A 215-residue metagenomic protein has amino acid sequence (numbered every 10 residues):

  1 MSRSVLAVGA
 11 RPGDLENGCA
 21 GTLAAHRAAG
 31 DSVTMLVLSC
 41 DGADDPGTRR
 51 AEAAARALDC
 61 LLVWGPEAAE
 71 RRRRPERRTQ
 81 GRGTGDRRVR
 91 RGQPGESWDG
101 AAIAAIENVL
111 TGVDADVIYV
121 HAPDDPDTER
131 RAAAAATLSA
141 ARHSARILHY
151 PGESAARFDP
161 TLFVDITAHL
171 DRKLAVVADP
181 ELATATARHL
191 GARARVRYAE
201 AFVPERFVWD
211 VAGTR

Functional and structural regions predicted by a protein language model:
M1-D114, R142, V203, V211: Active-site rim/loop-helix segments in enzyme catalytic domains that contact anionic ligands
N17-G18, D45, T128-R130, D159: Short glycine-/acidic-enriched loop or helix-start segments at secondary-structure transitions that form or flank
G21, G42, D124, E153 (+1 more regions): Flexible, active-site-proximal loop/turn residues at the rims of small-molecule/cofactor binding pockets and catalytic
G21-L23, T48-R50, A132-A135, T161-V164: Short, glycine/charged-enriched secondary-structure capping and boundary segments
T48-A51, I103, A133-A134, L170 (+1 more regions): A general structural signal for well-ordered alpha-helical segments in protein cores
L58, P75-G83, S144-R215: The feature marks non-catalytic terminal segments
G95-E96, P123-D127, F163: Short, surface-exposed loop/turn motifs that are enriched in glycine and acidic residues and include a nearby proline
A105-S154: Active-site adenylate/phosphate-handling loop in enzymes that bind or generate adenylated species
